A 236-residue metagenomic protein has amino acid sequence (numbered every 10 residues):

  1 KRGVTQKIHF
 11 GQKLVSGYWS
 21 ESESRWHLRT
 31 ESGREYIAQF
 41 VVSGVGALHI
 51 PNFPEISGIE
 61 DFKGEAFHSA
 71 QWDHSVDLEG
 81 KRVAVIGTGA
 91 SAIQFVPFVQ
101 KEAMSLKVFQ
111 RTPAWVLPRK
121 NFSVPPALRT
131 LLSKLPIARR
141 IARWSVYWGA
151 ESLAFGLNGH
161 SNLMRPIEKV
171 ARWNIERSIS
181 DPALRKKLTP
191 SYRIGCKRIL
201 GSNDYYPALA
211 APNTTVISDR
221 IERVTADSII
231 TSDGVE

Functional and structural regions predicted by a protein language model:
K1-A47, S178: Feature captures the FAD/FMN-dependent oxidoreductase FAD-binding
K1-I8, L14, Y36, K197-D227: Helical element adjacent to the flavin cofactor pocket in flavoenzyme catalytic cores
H9-W26, S75, S191-R193, T214-S232: A conserved short coil-to-beta-strand element within the FAD-binding core of flavoproteins
L14, E35-L48, V83-I86, L106 (+3 more regions): Short hydrophobic core segments
S43-S180, T214: Rossmann-like dinucleotide-binding core of oxidoreductases
E60-H68, E222, S228-E236: Extended hydrophobic/aromatic segments used for targeting, binding, or gating
N158-L163, P190-C196: Conserved short loop/turn motifs at secondary-structure junctions
R177-P190: Short, surface-exposed acidic
